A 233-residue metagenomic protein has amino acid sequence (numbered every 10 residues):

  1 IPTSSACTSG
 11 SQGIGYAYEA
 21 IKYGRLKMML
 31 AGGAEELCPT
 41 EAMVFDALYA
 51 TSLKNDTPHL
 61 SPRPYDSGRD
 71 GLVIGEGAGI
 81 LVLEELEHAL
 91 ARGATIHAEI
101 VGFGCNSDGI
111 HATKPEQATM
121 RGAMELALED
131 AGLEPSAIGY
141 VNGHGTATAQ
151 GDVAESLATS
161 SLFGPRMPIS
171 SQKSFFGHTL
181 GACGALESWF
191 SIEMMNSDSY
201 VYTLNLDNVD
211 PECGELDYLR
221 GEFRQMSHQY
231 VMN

Functional and structural regions predicted by a protein language model:
I1-E35, V73-A94, T179-Y200, E215: Active-site-proximal alpha-helical scaffold in enzymes
I1-S5, L26-A34, T95-F103, S136-G143 (+3 more regions): Beta-strand segments within the central parallel beta-sheet cores of soluble alpha/beta enzyme folds
I1-Y16, R25, L48-V73, S156-A185: Conserved catalytic cysteine-centered active-site region of acyl-thioester-dependent Claisen-condensing enzymes
G10, A17, F45, V82 (+4 more regions): Conserved small-residue
G13, A123-A131, L162, S191-M195: Stable alpha-helical structural segments in soluble proteins, enriched in small hydrophobic residues
E36-P62, C105-G122, T146-A158, A182 (+1 more regions): Active-site-adjacent elements of ketosynthase-type condensing enzymes
D56-A131, Y140, Y230: Condensing-enzyme catalytic core mediating Claisen C-C bond formation in acyl metabolism
Y140-S160, S171-Y202: Active-site pocket-lining segment
